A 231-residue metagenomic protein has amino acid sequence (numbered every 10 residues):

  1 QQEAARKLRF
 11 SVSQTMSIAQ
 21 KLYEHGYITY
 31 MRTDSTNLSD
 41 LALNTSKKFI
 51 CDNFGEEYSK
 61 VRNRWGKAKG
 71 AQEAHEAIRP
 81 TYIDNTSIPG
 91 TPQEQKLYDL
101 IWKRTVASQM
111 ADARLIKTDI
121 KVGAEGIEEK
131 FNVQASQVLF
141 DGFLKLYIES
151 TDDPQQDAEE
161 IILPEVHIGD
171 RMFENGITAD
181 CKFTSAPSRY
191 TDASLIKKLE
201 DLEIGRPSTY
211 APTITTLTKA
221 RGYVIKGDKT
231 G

Functional and structural regions predicted by a protein language model:
Q1-G231: Core catalytic DNA strand-manipulation module of type IA topoisomerases
